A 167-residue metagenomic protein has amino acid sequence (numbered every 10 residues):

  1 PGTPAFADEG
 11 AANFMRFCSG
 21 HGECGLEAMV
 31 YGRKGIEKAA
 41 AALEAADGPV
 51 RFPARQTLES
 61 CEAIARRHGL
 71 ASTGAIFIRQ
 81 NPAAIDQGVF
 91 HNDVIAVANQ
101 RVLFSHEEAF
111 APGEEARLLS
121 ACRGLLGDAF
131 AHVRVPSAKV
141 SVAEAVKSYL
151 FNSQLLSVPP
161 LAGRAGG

Functional and structural regions predicted by a protein language model:
P1-L118, C122-G167: The feature marks the mature, well-folded catalytic cores of soluble enzymes
